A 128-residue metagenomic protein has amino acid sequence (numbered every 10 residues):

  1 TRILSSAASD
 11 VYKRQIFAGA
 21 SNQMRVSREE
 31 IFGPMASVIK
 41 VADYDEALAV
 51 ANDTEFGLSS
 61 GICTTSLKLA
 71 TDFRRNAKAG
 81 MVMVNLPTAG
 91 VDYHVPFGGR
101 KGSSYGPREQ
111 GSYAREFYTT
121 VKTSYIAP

Functional and structural regions predicted by a protein language model:
T1-Y12: Single conserved hydrophobic/aromatic residue that forms the stacking wall/gate of nucleotide- or nucleobase-binding
K13-P128: Conserved C-terminal structural/oligomerization subdomain of aldehyde/semialdehyde dehydrogenase
